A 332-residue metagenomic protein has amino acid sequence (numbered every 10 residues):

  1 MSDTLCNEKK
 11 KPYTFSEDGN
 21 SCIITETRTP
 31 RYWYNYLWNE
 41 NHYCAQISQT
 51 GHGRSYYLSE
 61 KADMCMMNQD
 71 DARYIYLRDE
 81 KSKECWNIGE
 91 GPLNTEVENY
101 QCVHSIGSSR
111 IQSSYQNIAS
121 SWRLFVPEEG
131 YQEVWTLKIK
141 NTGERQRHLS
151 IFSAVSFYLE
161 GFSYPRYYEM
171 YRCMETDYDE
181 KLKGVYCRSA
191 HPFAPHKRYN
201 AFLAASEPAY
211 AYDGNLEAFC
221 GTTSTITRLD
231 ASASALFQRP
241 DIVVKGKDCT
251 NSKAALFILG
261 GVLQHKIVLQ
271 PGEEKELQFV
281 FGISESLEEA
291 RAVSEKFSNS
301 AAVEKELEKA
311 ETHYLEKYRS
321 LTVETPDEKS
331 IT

Functional and structural regions predicted by a protein language model:
M1-T332: Anionic coordination/interaction segments
